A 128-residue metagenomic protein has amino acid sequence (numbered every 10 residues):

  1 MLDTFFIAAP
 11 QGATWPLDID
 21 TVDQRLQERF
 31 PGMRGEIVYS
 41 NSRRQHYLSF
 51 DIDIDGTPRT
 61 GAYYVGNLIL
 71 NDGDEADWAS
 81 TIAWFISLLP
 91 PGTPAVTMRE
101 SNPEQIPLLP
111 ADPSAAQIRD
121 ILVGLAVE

Functional and structural regions predicted by a protein language model:
M1-P31, V127-E128: Short, extreme N-terminal segment that most often corresponds to the first beta-strand
M1-Q11, I37-S49, F85: Short N-terminal secondary-structure initiator segments
A9-G12, D72-D77, E100-P103: Short, flexible beta-strand-to-coil junctions
D18, G66, D74, P90-G92 (+1 more regions): Alpha-helix initiation/capping motif
I19-V22, E75-A83: Well-ordered, non-membrane alpha-helical segments in soluble/globular domains
R25-E75: Short, intrinsically disordered low-complexity segments
A83, S87-E128: Acidic, proline/glycine-rich low-complexity IDRs
